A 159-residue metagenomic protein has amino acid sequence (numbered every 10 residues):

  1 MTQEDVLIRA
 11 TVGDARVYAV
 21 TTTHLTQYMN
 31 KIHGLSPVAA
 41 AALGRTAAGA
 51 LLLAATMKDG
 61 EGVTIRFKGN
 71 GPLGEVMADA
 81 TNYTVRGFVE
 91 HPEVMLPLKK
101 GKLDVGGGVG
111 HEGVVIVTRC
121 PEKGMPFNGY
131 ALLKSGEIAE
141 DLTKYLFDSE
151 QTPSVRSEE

Functional and structural regions predicted by a protein language model:
T2-R119, F127: N-terminal functional module of multi-domain proteins
K123: Gly-rich Lys/Arg/Thr-decorated short loops/hinges at beta-loop-alpha junctions or inter-strand turns that position
E137-I138, T143-L146: Long, charged interaction segments in nuclear RNA/chromatin-associated proteins
T152-R156: Short, structured loop/turn "capping" segments at alpha-beta junctions
E159: Conserved small/polar residues in nucleotide/adenosyl-binding loops
